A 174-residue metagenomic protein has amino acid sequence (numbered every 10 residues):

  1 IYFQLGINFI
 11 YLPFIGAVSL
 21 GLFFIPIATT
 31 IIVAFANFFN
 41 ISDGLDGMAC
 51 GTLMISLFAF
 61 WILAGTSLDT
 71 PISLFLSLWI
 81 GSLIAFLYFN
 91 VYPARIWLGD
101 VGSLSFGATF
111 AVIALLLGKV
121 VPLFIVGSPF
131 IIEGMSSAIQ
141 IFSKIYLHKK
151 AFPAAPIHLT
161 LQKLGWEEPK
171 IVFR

Functional and structural regions predicted by a protein language model:
I1-I131: "…together with the soluble PPM/PP2C metallo-phosphatase catalytic core" -> "…together with the soluble PPM/PP2C
L63, E167-R174: Membrane-interface alpha-helices at helix entry/exit sites of multi-pass transporters
I125, P153, I171-R174: Conserved active-site loop/cleft motifs that coordinate metal ions or position small ligands
P129-I139: Transmembrane helix segments
A138-P169: Cytosolic, membrane-interface loops and tails of multi-pass inner-membrane proteins
